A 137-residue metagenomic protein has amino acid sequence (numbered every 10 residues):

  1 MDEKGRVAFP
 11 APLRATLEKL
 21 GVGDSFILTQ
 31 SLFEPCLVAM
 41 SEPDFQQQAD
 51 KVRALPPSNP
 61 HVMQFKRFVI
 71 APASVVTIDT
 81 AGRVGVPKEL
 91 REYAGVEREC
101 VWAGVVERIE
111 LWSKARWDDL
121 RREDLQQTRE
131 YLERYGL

Functional and structural regions predicted by a protein language model:
D2-V7, A11-L32: A positional/architectural concept
G5-F9, A39, G82-V86, L90 (+1 more regions): Short, structured motif recognition centered on aromatic/hydrophobic residues
S31-V38, E42, R108-W117: Short, basic amphipathic alpha-helical segments that act as recognition/interaction helices in nucleic-acid-binding
L37-S74: Helix-adjacent hinge/juxtasegments
S74-R83, K88-E97: Beta-rich strand-turn-strand
R91-V105, E110-K114: Short conserved catalytic/interaction loops centered on acidic-Pro-aromatic/His motifs
A115-L137: Short, Lys/Arg-rich amphipathic alpha-helical interaction segments that bind nucleic acids or acidic protein surfaces
